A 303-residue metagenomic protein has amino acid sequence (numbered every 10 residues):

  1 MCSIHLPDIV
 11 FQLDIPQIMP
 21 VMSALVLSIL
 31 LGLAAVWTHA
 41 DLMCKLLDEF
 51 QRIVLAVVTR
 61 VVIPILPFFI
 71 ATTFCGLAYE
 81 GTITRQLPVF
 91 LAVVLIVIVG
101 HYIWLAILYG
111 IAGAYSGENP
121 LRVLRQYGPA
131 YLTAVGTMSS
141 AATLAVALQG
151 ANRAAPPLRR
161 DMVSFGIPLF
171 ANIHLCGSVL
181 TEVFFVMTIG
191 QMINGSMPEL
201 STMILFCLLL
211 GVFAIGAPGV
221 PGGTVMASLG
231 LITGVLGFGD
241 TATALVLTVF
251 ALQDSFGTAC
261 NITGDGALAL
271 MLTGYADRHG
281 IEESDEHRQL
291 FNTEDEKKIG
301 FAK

Functional and structural regions predicted by a protein language model:
M1-L124, E282-L290, E296, G300: Signature of multi-pass transmembrane helix bundles
V36-D41, E49, E80, S116-L121 (+4 more regions): Juxtamembrane helix-boundary/capping and inter-helix hinge elements in multi-pass membrane proteins
M43-V61, L87-F90, V94, P120-Y131 (+5 more regions): Hydrophobic alpha-helical segments of integral membrane proteins, encompassing both true transmembrane helices
Q51-V54, F90-I107, L124-A134, M203-A217 (+1 more regions): Small-residue-enriched core segments of transmembrane alpha-helices in multipass membrane transport and channel
I98-I103, A134-S139, N172-L180, G211-G223 (+3 more regions): Hydrophobic transmembrane alpha-helical segments of multi-pass transport and channel proteins
T133-A214, E282-H287, F291: Helix-loop-helix junctions within the multi-pass membrane cores of secondary transporters/permeases
G190-N194, L229-G239: Interfacial segments of multi-pass membrane proteins
I262-K303: Cytosolic juxtamembrane C-terminal amphipathic helix followed by a basic/polar low-complexity tail immediately after
